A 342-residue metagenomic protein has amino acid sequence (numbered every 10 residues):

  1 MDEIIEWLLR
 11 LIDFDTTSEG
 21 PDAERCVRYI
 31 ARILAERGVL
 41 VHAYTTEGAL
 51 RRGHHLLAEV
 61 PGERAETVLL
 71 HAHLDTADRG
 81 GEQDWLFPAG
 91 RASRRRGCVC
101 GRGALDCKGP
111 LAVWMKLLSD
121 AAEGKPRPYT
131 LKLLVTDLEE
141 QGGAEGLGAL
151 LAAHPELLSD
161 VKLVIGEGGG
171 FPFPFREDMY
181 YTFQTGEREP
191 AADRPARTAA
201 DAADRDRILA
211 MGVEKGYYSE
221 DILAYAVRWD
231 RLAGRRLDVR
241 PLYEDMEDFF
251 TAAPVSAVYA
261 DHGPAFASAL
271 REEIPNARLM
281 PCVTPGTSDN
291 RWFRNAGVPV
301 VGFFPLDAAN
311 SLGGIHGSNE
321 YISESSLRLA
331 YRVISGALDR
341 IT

Functional and structural regions predicted by a protein language model:
M1-R102, A121-Y129: Acidic/His- and Gly-rich active-site-bordering loop/insert found across diverse amide/peptide-bond hydrolases
I12, H42, V68-L70, L134 (+5 more regions): Hydrophobic/aromatic beta-strand patches that form the interior of the parallel beta-sheet core in alpha/beta enzyme
T16, G169-M179, F183-S335, D339-T342: Metal-dependent amide/peptide-bond hydrolase catalytic core, centered on the "pita-bread" metallohydrolase fold
E19, R64, L74-A77, E139-Q141 (+2 more regions): Solvent-exposed loop/turn segments at secondary-structure junctions within structured extracellular/periplasmic domains
T46-G48, G103-C107, V283-G286: Active-site nucleophile and cofactor-binding loops and adjacent substrate-binding regions of central metabolic enzymes
E63, E156-L163, E273, A296: Glycine-rich phosphate-binding loop signature in dinucleotide/nucleotide-binding domains
G97-L111, E140, Y321-R328: Short, conserved micro-motifs enriched in small and acidic residues
L105-G186: Acidic/histidine-rich catalytic neighborhood of metal-dependent amide-processing enzymes
